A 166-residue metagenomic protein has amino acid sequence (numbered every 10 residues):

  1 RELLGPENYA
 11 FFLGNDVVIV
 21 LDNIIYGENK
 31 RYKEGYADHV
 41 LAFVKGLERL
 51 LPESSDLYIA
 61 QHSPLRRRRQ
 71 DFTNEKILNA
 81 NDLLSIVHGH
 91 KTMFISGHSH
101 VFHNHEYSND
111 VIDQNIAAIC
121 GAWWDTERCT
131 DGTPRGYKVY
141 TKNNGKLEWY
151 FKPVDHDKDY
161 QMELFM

Functional and structural regions predicted by a protein language model:
R1-S55, F72-I95, N104-K142: Extended active-site neighborhood of metal-dependent phosphoesterases/phosphodiesterases
L3-G5, P64, L164-M166: Proline-rich low-complexity regions
N23, A60-P64, H98-S99, K152-P153: Short, well-ordered beta-to-alpha junction loops that form the rim of enzyme active sites and present histidine/acidic
G27, R66-R67, A122, K146 (+1 more regions): Flexible, glycine-rich phosphate/dinucleotide-binding loops and adjacent beta-alpha linkers at cofactor/substrate
S55-D71: Active-site segments of SGNH/GDSL-like serine hydrolases that catalyze O-acetyl group transfer/hydrolysis on lipids
R66, F102-H103: Short, well-ordered alpha-helical microsegments
R67-K76, D113, Y160-F165: A short, hydrophobic/aromatic-rich structural module that often spans a beta strand with its adjoining loop
K138-M166: A short C-terminal boundary segment appended to hydrolase-like catalytic domains
